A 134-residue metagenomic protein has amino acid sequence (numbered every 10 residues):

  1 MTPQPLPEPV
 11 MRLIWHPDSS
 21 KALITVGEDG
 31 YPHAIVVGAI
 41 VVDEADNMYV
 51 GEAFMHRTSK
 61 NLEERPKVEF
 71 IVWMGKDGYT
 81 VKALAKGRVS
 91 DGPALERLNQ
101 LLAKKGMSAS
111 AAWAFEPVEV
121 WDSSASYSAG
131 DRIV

Functional and structural regions predicted by a protein language model:
M1-V134: Binding-site signature for planar aromatic cofactors or substrates
